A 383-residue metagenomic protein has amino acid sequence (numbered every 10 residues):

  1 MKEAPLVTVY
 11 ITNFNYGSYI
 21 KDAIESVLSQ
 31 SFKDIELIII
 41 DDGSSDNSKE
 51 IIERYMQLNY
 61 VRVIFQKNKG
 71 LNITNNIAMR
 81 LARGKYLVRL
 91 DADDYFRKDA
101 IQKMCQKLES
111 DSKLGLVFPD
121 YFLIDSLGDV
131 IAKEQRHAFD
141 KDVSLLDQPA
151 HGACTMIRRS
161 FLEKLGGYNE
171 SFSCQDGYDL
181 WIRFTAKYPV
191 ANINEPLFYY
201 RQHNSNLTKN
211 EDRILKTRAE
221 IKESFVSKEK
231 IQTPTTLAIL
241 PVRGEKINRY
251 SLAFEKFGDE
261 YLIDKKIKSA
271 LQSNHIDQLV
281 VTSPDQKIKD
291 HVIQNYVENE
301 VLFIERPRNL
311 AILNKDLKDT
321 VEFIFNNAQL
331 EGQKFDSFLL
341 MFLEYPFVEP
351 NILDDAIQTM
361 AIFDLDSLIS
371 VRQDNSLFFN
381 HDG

Functional and structural regions predicted by a protein language model:
M1-S26, K228-K246: N-proximal low-complexity "stem/linker" segments adjacent to membrane-targeting elements
N15-S29, R249-Q272: Short, well-formed alpha-helical segments that are part of the catalytic scaffolds of diverse glycosyltransferases
I24-F65, H275-F303: Acidic donor-binding segment of Leloir-type glycosyltransferases
N47, D94-K107, D125, N314-K315 (+1 more regions): Acidic donor-binding/catalytic loop of UDP-sugar-dependent glycosyltransferases, especially processive GT2
Q66-A82, K315-T320: Glycine-rich, basic loop-to-helix element that forms the pyrophosphate-binding segment of sugar-nucleotide handling
L87, F338: Short aromatic/hydrophobic "clamp" motif used to bind/position activated sugar donors
I101-I131, T359-L368: Conserved donor NDP-sugar-binding/catalytic core segment of glycosyltransferases
D140-I221: Conserved nucleotide-sugar donor-binding catalytic segment
